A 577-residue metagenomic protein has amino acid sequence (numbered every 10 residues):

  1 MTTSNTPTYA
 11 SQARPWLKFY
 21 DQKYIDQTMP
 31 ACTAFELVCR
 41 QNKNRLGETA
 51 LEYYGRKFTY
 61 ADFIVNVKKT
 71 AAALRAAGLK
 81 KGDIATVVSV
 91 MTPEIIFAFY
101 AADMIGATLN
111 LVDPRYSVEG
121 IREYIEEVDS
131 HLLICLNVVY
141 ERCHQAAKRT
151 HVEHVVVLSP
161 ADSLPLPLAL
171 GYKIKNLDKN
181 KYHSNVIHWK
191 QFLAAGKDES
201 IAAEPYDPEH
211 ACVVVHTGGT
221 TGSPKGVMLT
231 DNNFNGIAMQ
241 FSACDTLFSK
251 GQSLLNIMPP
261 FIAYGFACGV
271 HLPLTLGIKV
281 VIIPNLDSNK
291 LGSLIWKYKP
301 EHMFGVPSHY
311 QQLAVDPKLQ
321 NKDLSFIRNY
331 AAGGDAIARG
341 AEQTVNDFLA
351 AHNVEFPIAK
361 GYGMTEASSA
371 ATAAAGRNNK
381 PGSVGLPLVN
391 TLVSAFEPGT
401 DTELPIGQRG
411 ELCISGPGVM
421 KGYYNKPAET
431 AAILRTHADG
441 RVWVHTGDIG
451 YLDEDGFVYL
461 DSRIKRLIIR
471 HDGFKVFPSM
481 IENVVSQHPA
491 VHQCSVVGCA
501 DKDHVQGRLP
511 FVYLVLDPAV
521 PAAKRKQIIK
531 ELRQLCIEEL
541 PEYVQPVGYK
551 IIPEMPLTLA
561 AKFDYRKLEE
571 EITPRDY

Functional and structural regions predicted by a protein language model:
M1-F58, D62-A77, K81, D162-K181 (+3 more regions): N-lobe entry segment of adenylate-forming
Y53-F58, T70-Y116, V128, N137 (+3 more regions): Conserved AMP-binding/adenylate-forming
T59-A61, C212-M239: Conserved AMP-binding A3 loop
Y116, L133-C135, M303, G416 (+5 more regions): AMP-binding/adenylate-forming catalytic core of the ANL superfamily
L158, E538-F563: AMP-binding/adenylate-forming catalytic domain of the ANL superfamily
K179-H216, S223, T246-S253: Conserved pre-ATP/AMP-binding loop-to-beta segment of ANL
N235-S253, F261-F304, S308, Q312 (+1 more regions): Conserved AMP-binding/adenylation subdomain of ANL enzymes
E301-G305, A314-P381, L392: Gly/Ser/Thr-rich phosphate-binding loop
